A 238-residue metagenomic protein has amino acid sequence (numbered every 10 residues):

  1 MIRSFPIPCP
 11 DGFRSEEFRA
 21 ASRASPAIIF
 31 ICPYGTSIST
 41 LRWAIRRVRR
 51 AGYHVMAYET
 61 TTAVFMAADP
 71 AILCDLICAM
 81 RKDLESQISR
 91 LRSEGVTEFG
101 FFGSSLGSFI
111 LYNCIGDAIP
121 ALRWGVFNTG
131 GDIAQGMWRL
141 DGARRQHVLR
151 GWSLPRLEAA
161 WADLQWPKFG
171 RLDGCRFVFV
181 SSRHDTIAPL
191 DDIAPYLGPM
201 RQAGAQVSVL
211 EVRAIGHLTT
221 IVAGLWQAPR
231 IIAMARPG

Functional and structural regions predicted by a protein language model:
M1-S22: N-terminal cap/lid segment of alpha/beta-hydrolase-fold proteins
F13, A21-T61, F65-A67: Short, surface-exposed "cap/lid" segments of acyl-processing enzymes
I29-I31, F102, F127, V180: Short hydrophobic segments within beta-strands
P33-Y34, S105, R183: Residue-level signal for short, function-critical loop segments
P70-E94: Alpha/beta-hydrolase active-site loop
S89-L140: Primarily recognizes the serine-hydrolase "nucleophile elbow" in alpha/beta-hydrolase and SGNH/GDSL folds
G136-G198: The feature captures the conserved acid-bearing segment of alpha/beta-hydrolase catalytic domains
R201-G238: C-terminal catalytic histidine-bearing segment of alpha/beta-hydrolase fold enzymes
